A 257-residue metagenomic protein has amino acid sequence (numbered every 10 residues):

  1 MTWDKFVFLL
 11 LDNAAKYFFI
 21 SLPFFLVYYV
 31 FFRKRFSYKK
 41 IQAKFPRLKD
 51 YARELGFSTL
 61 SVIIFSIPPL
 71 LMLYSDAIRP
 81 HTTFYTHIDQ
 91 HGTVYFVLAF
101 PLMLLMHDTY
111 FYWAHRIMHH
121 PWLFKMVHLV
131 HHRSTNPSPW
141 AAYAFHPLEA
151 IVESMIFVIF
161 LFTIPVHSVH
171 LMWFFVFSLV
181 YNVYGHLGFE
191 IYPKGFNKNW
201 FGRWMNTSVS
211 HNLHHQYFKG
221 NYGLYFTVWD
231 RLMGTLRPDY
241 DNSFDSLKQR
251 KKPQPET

Functional and structural regions predicted by a protein language model:
M1-K16, V30-L48, K125-T257: Cytosolic/stromal cytosol-facing helical appendages immediately following the last transmembrane segment
F18-Y29, P101-H119, F174-I191: Transmembrane alpha-helical segments that form the membrane-embedded catalytic/substrate-channel core of multi-pass
P23-A52, D76-I88: Membrane-helix interface linkers and caps
L48-F65: Interfacial helix-start motif at the membrane-water boundary
L60-P69, A77, P147-F160: Core segments of transmembrane alpha-helices that mediate helix-helix packing or line hydrophobic substrate/ligand
I67-M106: Juxtamembrane helix-loop-helix connectors linking adjacent transmembrane helices in multi-pass membrane enzymes
I78-T83, Y110-V127, G188-F196: Juxtamembrane/interfacial segments flanking transmembrane helices
T93-H132, S138-H146, S154: Function-critical hydrophobic alpha-helical transmembrane segments in multi-pass membrane proteins
